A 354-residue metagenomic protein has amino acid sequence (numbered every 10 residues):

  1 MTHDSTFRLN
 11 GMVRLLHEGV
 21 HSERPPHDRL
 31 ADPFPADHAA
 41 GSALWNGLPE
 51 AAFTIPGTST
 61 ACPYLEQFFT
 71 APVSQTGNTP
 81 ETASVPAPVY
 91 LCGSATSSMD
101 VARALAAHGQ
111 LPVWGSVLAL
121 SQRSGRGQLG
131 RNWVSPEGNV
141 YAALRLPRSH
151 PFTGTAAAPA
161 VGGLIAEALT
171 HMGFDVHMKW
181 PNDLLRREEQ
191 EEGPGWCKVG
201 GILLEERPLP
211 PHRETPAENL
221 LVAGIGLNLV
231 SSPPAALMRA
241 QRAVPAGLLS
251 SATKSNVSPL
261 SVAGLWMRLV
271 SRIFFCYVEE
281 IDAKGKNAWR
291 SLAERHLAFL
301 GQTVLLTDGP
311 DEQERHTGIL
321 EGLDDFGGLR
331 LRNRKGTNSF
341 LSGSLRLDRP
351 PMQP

Functional and structural regions predicted by a protein language model:
M1-G163, E167, G193: N-terminal lobe of the biotin/lipoate ligase/transferase fold
T2-G19, V113, A119-S121, L129-N139 (+1 more regions): Catalytic beta-strand/loop module used to bind and position nucleotide/cofactor moieties in cofactor-attachment
